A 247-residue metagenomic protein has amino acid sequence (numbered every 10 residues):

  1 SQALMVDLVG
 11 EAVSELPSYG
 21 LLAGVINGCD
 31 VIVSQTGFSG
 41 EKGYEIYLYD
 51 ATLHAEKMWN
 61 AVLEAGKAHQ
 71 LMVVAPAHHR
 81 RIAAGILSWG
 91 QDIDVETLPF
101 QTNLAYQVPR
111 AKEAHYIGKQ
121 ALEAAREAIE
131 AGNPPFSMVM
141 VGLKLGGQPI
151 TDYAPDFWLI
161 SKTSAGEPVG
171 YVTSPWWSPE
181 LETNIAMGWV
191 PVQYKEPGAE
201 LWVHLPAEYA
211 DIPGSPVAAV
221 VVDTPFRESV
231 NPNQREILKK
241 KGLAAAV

Functional and structural regions predicted by a protein language model:
S1-V247: Conserved, structured C-terminal
